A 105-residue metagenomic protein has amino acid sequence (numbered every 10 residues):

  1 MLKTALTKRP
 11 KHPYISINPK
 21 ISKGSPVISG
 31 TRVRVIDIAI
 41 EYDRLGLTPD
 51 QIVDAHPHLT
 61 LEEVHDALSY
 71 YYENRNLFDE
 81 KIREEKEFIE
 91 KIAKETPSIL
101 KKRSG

Functional and structural regions predicted by a protein language model:
M1-G105: Small, basic N-terminal interaction modules of short regulatory proteins
